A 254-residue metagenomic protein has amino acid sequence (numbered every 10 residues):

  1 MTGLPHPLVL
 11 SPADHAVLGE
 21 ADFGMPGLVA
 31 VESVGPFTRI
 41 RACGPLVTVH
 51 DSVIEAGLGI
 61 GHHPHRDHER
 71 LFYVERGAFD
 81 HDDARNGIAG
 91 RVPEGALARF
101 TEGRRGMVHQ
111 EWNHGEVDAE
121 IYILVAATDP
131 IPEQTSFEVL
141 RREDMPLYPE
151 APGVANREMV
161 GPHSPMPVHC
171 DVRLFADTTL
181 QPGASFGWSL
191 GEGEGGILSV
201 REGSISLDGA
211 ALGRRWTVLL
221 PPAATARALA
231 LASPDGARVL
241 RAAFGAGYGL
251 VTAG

Functional and structural regions predicted by a protein language model:
M1-G254: Jelly-roll (double-stranded beta-helix
